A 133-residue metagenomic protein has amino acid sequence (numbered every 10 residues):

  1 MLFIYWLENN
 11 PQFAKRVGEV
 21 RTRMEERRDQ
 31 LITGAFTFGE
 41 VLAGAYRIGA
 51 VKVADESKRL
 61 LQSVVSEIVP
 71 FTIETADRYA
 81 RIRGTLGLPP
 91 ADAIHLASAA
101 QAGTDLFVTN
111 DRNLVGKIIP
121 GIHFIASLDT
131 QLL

Functional and structural regions predicted by a protein language model:
M1-T33, Y46-R59, R112, F124-L133: Short, well-structured N-terminal submotif of metal-dependent ribonuclease cores
L2-F3, T37, T75, I94-H95 (+1 more regions): Alpha-helix capping/helix-boundary segments
L7, A45, R83, I118-I119: Short, flexible helix/strand-to-coil boundary loops that buttress conserved ligand/catalytic motifs in alpha/beta
N9, Q62-T85: Acidic catalytic patch
E26-R28, S63-V64, T85, G103: Structured helix-beta-strand junction loops
I32-T33, P70, P90, T109: Short beta-strand scaffold positions
E67-I68, L96-L133: Acidic, PIN/NYN-like endoribonuclease modules and their adjacent C-terminal/linker elements
